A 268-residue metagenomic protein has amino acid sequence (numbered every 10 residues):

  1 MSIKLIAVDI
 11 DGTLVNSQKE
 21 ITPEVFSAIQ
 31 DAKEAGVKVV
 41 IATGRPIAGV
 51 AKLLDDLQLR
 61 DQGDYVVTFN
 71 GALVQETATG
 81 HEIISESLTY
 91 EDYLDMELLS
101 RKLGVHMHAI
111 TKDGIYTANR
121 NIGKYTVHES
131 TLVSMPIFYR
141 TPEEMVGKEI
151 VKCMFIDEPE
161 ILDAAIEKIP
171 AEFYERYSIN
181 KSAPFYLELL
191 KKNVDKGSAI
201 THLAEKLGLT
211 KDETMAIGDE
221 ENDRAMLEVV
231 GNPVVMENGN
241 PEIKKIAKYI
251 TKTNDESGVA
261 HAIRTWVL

Functional and structural regions predicted by a protein language model:
M1-L5, T22, E188-L268: Mg2+-dependent phosphoryl-transfer enzymes with acidic/Ser/Thr/Gly-rich catalytic loops
K4-Q18: Asp-based phosphoryl-transfer active-site loop
P23-G123: Active-site phosphate-binding/coordination module
V25, V50-L54, A165, I169 (+3 more regions): Hydrophobic packing residues within well-ordered alpha-helices of enzyme cores
G36-V40, D64, K152, D212-E213 (+1 more regions): Short active-site oxyanion
Q62, N70, F173-E175, V229-V230 (+1 more regions): Short, structured coil segments at secondary-structure junctions
L99, L103-I217, R224, N238: Conserved acidic, metal-coordinating active-site core of Asp-based, Mg2+-dependent phosphoryl-transfer enzymes
